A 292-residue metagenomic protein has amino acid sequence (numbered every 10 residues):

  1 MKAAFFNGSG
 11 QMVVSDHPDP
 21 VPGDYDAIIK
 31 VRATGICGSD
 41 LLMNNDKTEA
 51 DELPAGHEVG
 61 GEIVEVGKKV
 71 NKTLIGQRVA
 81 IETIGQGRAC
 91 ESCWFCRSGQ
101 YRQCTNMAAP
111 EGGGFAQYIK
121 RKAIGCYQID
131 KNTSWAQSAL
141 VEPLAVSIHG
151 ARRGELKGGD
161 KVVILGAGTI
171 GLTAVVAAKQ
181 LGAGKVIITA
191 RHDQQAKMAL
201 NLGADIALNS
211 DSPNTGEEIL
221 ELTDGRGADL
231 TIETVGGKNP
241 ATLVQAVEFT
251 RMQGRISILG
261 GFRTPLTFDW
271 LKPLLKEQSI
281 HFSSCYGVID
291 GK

Functional and structural regions predicted by a protein language model:
P20-T34, K47-S92, D130-N132: Glycine-rich beta-strand-centered segment in the early N-terminal region that forms part of a ligand/cofactor-binding
I28, G60, A80-I81, R97 (+3 more regions): Hydrophobic beta-strand signal
G35, G67, I84, V235-G236 (+2 more regions): Short glycine-/small-residue-rich Rossmann-like dinucleotide-binding loops
G85-L165: NAD(P)H dinucleotide-binding glycine-rich loop of Rossmann-like/cofactor-binding domains, especially the beta1-alpha1
T133-P213, E217: Mid-domain Rossmann-like dinucleotide-binding core that forms the NAD(H)/NADP(H) cofactor-binding site
K197, N201-S279: Glycine-rich cofactor phosphate-binding loops and adjacent beta1-alpha1 units of small-molecule cofactor enzyme domains
I258, E277-K292: Adenosine-phosphate binding glycine-rich loop
